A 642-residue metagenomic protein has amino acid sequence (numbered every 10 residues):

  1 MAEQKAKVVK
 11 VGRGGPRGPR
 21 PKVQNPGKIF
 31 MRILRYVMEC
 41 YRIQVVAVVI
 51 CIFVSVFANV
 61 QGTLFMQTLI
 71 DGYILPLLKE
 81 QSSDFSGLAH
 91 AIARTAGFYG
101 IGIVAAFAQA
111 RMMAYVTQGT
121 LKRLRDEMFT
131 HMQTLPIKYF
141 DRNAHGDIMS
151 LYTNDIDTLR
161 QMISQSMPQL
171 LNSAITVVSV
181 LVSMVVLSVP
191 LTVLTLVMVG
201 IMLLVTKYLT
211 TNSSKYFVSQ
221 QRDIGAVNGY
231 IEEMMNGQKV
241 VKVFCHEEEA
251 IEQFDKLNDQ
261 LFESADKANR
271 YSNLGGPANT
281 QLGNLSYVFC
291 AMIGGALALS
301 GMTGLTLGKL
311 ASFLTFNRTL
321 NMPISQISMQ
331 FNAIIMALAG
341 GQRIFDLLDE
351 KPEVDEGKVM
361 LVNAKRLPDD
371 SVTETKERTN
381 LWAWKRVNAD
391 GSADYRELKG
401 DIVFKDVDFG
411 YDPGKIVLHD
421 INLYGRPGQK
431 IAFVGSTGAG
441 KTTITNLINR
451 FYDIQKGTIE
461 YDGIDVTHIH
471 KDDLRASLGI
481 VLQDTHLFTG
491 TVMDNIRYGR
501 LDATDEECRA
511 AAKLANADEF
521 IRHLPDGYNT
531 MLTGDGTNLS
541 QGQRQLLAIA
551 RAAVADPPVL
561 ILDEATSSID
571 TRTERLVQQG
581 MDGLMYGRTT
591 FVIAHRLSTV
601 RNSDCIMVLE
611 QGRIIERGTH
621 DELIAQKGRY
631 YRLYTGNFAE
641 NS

Functional and structural regions predicted by a protein language model:
M1-N59, I74-T95, Q109-M113, T117 (+9 more regions): Membrane-integrated ABC transporters
P19-P26, A58-I74, A89, G97-H145 (+12 more regions): Juxtamembrane helix-loop junctions of ABC transporter transmembrane domains
M31, I50, A105, Q109 (+5 more regions): Hydrophobic alpha-helical transmembrane segments of ABC transporter permease domains
E39-R42, I137-K138, I156-I163, M167 (+6 more regions): An intracellular "coupling" helix at the cytosolic face of ABC transporter transmembrane type-1 domains
C40, Q44-F57, Q165-S219, M292-L305 (+1 more regions): Transmembrane helices of ABC transporter permease
P76, S183-V197, K267, Y271-R343 (+2 more regions): Helix-loop-helix
Q81, A364-S642: ABC-type nucleotide-binding domain
M128, M132, V241, I344 (+1 more regions): Helix-loop junctions and hydrophobic alpha-helical segments within the transmembrane domains of large membrane
